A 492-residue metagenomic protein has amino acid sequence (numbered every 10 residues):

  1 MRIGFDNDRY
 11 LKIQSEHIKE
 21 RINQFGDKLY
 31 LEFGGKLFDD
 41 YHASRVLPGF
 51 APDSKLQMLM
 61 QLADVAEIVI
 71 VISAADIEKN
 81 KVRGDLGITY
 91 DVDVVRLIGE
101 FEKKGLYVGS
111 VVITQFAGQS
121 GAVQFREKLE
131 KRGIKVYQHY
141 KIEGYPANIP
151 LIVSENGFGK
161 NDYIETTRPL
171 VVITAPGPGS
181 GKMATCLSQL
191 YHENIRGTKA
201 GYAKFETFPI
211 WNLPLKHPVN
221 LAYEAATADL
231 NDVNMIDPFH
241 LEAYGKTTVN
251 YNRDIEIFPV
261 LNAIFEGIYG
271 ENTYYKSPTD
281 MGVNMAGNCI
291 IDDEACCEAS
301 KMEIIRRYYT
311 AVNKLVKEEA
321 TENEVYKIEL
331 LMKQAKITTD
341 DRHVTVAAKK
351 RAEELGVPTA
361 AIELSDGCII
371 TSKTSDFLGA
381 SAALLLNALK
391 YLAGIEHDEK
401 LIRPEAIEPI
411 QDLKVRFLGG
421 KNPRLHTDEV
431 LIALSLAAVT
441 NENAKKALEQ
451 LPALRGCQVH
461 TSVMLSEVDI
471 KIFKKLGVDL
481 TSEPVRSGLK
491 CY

Functional and structural regions predicted by a protein language model:
M1-I173, Q189-R351, V357, L364-D366 (+2 more regions): Flexible phosphate-sensing "switch/lid" loops adjacent to ATP/NTP-binding sites across phosphate-transfer
G177-P178: The conserved Walker
T185: Hydrophobic positions on the alpha1 helix immediately C-terminal to the Walker A/P-loop
A203, K400-I407: Beta-strand segments within the central parallel beta-sheet cores of soluble alpha/beta enzyme folds
I369-I370: Hydrophobic "anchor" residues
K373-T374: Short clusters of small/polar residues that mark proteolytic maturation junctions
F377-A393: A short, polar/charged loop-to-alpha-helix boundary motif
Y391-K400, D412-G419: ATP-dependent carboxylate/acyl-activation modules
